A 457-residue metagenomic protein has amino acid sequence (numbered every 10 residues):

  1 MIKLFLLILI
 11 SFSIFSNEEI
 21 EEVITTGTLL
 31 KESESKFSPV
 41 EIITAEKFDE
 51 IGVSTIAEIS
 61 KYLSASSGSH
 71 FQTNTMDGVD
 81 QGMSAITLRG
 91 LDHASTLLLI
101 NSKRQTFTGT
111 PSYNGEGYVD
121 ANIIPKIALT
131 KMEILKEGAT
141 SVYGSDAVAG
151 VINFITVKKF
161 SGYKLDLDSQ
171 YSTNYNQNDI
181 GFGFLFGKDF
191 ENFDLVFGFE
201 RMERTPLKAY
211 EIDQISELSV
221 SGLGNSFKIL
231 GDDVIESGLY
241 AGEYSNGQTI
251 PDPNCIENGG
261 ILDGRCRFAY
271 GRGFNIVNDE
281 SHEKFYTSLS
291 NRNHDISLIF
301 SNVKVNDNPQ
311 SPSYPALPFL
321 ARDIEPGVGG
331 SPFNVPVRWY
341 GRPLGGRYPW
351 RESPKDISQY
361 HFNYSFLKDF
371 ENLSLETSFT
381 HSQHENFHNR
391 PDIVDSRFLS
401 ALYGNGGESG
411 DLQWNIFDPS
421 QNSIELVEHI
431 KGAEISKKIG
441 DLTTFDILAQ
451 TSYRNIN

Functional and structural regions predicted by a protein language model:
S16-D49, H93: Short, acidic, small-residue-rich periplasmic hinge/interaction motif at the N-terminus of Gram-negative outer-membrane
E32, K61-R104: Extracytoplasmic beta-strand/coil segments of soluble accessory domains associated with Gram-negative outer-membrane
S38-K61, I86-L91, G117-N122, S169-T173 (+1 more regions): Short, polar/charged loop or turn motifs at beta-strand boundaries
I56-I59, L63, S84-T87, N101 (+3 more regions): N-terminal periplasmic accessory domains that precede and gate Gram-negative outer-membrane beta-barrel machines
I59, L97, E133-L135, V151-V157 (+7 more regions): Predominantly transmembrane beta-strands of Gram-negative outer membrane beta-barrel pores used for transport
S84, G150, I180-F184, E283-T287 (+3 more regions): Hydrophobic, lipid-facing positions within transmembrane beta-strands of outer-membrane proteins
K103-K136: Short acidic/polar hinge/loop motifs at secondary-structure boundaries that mediate gating or recognition
Y113, L218, T249-N278, D295-D446 (+1 more regions): Surface-exposed, low-complexity loop segments enriched in small/polar and acidic residues
